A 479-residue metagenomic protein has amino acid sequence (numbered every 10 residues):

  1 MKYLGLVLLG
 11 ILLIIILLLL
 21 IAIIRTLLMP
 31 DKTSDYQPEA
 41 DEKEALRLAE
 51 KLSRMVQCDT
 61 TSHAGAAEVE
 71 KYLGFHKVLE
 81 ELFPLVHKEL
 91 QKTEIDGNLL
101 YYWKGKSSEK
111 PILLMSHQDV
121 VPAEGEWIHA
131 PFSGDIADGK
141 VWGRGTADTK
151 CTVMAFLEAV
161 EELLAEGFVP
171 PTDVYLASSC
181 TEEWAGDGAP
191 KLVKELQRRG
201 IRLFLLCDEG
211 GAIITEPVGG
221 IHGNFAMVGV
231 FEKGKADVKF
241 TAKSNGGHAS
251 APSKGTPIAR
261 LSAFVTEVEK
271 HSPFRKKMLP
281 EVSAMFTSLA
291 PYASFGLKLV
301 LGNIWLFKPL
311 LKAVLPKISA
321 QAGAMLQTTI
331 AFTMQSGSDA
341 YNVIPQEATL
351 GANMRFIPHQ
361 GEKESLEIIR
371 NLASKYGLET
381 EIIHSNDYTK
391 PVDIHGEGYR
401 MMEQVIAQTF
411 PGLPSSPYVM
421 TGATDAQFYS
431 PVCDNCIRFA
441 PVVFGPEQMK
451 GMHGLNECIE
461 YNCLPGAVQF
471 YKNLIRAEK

Functional and structural regions predicted by a protein language model:
M1-G10: Feature marks short, highly hydrophobic, charge-poor N-terminal signal-anchor/signal peptide-like helices that anchor
L12-R144, A165-P170: Acidic/His- and Gly-rich active-site-bordering loop/insert found across diverse amide/peptide-bond hydrolases
K92, Y102, S107, I214-T215 (+5 more regions): An extended, acidic, His-containing surface patch that forms the Zn2+-binding/catalytic region of metallohydrolases
Q118-D119, V268-P273, R370-L378: A common structural junction motif
V141, A147-M227: Acidic/histidine-rich catalytic neighborhood of metal-dependent amide-processing enzymes
K191-E195, S250-P273: A short core secondary-structure module
F231, P252-K254, G323, A340-P345: Short, solvent-exposed beta-strand/turn "edge" segments of beta-rich domains on protein surfaces
G255, S365-A373: Short amphipathic alpha-helices in soluble, non-transmembrane regions that often serve as interface/regulatory elements
